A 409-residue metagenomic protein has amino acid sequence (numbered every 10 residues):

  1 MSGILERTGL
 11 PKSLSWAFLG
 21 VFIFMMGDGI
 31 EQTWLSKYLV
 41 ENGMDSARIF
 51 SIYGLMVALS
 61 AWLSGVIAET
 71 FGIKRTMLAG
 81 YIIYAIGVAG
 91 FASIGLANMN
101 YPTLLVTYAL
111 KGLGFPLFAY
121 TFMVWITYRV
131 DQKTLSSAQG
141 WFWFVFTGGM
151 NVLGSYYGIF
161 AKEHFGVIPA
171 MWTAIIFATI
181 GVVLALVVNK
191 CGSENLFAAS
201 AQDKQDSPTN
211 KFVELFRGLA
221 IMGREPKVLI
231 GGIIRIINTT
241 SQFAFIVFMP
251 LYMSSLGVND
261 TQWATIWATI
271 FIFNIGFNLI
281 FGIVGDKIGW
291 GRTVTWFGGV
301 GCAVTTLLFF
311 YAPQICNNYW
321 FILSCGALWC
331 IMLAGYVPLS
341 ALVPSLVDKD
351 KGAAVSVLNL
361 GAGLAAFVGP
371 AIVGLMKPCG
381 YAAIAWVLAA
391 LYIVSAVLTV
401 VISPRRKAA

Functional and structural regions predicted by a protein language model:
M1-P11, G192-G232: Juxtamembrane intracellular "pre-TM" segments in multi-pass secondary transporters
G9-G54, I230, I234, T239-M253: Helix-loop boundary and gating motifs at the non-cytosolic
A61-I73, N278-W290: Helix-to-loop junctions at the C-terminal end of transmembrane segments in multipass secondary transporters
T70-Y81, K287-V300: Cytoplasmic membrane-interface "Motif A"-like loop-to-helix N-cap segments of 12-TM Major Facilitator Superfamily
L117-V130, A334-V347: Intracellular juxtamembrane helix-capping segments at the cytosolic ends of symmetry-related transmembrane helices
Q139-S155, G361-G369: Glycine-rich segments within core transmembrane alpha-helices of 12-TM secondary carriers
G291-L339: C-terminal transmembrane helical hairpin of 12-TM major facilitator-type secondary transporters
K349-C379: A late C-terminal transmembrane helix in Major Facilitator Superfamily
